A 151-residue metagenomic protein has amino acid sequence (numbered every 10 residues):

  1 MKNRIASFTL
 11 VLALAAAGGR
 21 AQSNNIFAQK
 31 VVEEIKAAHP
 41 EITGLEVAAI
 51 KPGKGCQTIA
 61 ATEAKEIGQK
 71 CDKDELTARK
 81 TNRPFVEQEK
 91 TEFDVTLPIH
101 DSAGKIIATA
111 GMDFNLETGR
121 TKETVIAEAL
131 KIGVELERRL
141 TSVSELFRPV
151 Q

Functional and structural regions predicted by a protein language model:
M1-I5: Positively charged n-region of N-terminal signal peptides that target proteins for export
A6-G19: Hydrophobic helical h-region of N-terminal Sec-dependent signal peptides in bacterial secretory/periplasmic proteins
S23-F27, N115-Q151: Juxtadomain coupling helices with adjacent low-complexity linkers
E33-K54, L146: Short N-terminal helix-loop-first-beta-strand/juxtamembrane motif that initiates sensory/input modules
A61-V86, A129-K131: Extracytoplasmic/periplasmic sensor domains and loops in membrane signaling proteins
K90-P98: A short beta-strand signature within small-molecule sensing/ligand-binding domains used in signal transduction
D101-K105: Flexible loop/coil segments at beta-strand boundaries within sensory signal-transduction domains
A108-T109: Short glycine-/small-residue motifs
